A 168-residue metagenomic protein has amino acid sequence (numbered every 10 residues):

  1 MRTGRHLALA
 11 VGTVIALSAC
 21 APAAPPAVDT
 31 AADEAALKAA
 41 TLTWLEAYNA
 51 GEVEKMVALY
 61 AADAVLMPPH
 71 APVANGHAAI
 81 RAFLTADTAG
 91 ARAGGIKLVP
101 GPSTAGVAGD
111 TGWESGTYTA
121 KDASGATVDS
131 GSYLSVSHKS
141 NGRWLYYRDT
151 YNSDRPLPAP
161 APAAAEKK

Functional and structural regions predicted by a protein language model:
M1-A10: Bacterial N-terminal signal peptides that target proteins for export
C20-A62, L157-K168: Short, low-complexity N-terminal intrinsically disordered segments enriched in polar/charged residues
T41, L45-E52, Y60-A64, L84-A91 (+3 more regions): Sec/Tat-exported extracytoplasmic proteins
W44, M56-V57, A64, G76 (+3 more regions): Hydrophobic pocket/interface hotspot
V65-N75, A89-G94: A short gly/proline-enriched turn/hairpin at secondary-structure junctions
R81-A126: Surface-exposed, charged secondary-structure patches
S130-R155: Short beta-strand edge/turn micro-motifs at domain boundaries
